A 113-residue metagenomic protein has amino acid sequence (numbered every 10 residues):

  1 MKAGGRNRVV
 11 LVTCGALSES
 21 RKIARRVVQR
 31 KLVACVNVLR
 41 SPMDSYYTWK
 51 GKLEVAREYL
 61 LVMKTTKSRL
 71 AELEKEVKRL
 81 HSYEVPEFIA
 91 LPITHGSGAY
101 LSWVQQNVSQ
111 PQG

Functional and structural regions predicted by a protein language model:
M1-G113: Positively charged, small/polar-rich N-terminal and surface patches that mediate targeting and assembly and bind
